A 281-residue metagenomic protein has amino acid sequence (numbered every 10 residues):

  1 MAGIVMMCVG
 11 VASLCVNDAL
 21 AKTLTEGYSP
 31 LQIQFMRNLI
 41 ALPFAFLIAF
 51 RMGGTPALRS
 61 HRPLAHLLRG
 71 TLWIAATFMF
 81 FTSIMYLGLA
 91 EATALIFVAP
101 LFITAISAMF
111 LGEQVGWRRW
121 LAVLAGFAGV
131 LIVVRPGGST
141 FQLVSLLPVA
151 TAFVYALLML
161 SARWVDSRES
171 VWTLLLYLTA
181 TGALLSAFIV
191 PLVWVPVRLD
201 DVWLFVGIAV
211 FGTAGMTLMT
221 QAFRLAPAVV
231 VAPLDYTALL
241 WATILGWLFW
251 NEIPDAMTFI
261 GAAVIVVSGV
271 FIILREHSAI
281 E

Functional and structural regions predicted by a protein language model:
A2, Y28-A75, V154-L158, Y177-L192: Transmembrane alpha-helices of multi-pass small-molecule transport proteins
A2-G10, A49, T55-M79, L143-T151 (+1 more regions): Loop-to-transmembrane-helix transition segments
V11-V16, F46, G70-F78, P100-A105 (+7 more regions): Hydrophobic/small/kink-forming positions within alpha-helical transmembrane segments of polytopic membrane proteins
K22, P30, G137-V197, L204 (+1 more regions): Transmembrane alpha-helical segments that form core, pore/gating elements of small-molecule transporters/exporters
S29-P43, T82-A99, F141-V154, R198-G212 (+1 more regions): Structural signature of hydrophobic alpha-helical transmembrane segments
M36, T93-V98, V165-A180, T217-W247: Helix-helix packing/entry segments at the starts of transmembrane helices
F80, A99-L121, L240-F259: C-terminal transmembrane-helix exit sites in multi-pass transporters
R118-R135, T151, M257-E276: Hydrophobic transmembrane alpha-helices of multi-pass small-molecule transport proteins
